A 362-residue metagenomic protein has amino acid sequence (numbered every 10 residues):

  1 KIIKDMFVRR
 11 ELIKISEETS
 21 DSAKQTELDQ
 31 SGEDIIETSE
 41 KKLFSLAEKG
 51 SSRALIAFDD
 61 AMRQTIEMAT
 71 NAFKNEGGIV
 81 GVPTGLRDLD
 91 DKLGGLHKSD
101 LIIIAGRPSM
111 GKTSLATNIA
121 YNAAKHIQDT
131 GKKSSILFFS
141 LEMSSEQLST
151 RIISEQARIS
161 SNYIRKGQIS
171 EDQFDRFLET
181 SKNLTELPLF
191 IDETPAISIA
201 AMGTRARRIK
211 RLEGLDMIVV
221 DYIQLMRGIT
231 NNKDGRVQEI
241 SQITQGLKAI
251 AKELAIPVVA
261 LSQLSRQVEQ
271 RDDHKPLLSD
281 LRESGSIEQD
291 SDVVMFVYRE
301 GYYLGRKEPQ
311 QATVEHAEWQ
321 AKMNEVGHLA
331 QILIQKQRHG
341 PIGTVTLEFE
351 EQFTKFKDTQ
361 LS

Functional and structural regions predicted by a protein language model:
K1-N75, I79, M110, K133-S134 (+3 more regions): Short, small/acidic-rich helices and loops at N termini and domain boundaries of DNA replication/processing enzymes
L86-G95: Pre-Walker A adenine-sensing motif
D91, N122-G214, G228, V345: Cytosolic-facing regulatory segments adjacent to core modules
I102-I103, L137: Short hydrophobic/aromatic beta-strand immediately N-terminal to the Walker A/P-loop
G106: The Walker A (P-loop) glycine that initiates the GxxxxGKT/S ATP-binding motif of P-loop NTPases
T113-Y121: Motif I (Walker A/P-loop) of helicase-class P-loop NTPases
L137, L215-A260: Helical hairpin unit composed of two closely spaced alpha helices linked by a short loop
D172, M202-L215, D234, Q245-L254 (+1 more regions): C-terminal regions of RecA-like/P-loop NTPase motor modules
